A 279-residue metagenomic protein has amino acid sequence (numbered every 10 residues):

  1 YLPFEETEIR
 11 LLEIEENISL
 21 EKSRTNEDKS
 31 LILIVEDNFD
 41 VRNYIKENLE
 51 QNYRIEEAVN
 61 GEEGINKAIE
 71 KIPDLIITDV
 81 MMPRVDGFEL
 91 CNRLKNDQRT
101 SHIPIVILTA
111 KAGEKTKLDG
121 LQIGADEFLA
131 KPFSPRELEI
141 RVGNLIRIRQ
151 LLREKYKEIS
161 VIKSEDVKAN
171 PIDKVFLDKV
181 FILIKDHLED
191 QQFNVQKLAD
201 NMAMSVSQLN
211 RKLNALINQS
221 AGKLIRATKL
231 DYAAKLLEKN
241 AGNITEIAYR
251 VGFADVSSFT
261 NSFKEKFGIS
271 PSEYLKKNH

Functional and structural regions predicted by a protein language model:
Y1-S23, K29, R136-E139, G143-L145: C-terminal catalytic ATP-binding subdomain
N43-E47: Charged docking surfaces used in two-component/phosphorelay signaling
Y53-V59, K67: Short hydrophobic/Thr-rich beta-strand motif most characteristic of the beta2 strand and flanking loop of CheY-like
K71-I77: Active-site beta3 strand of CheY-like receiver
M82: Receiver (REC) domain active-site loop signature in two-component systems and cognate sites in sensor histidine kinases
A215-A254, K276-H279: Terminal helix-turn-helix DNA-binding modules in bacterial transcription factors
